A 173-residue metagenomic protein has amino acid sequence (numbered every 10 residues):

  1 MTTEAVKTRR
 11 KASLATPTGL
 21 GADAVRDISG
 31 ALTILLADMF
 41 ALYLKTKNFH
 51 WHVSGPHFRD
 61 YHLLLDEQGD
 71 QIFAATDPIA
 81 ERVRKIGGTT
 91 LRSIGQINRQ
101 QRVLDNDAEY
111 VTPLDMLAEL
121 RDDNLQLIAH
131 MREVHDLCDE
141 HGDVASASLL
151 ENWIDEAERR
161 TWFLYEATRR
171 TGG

Functional and structural regions predicted by a protein language model:
M1-T18: Acidic, low-complexity proline/glycine-rich segments
T2-T3, F58, D70, I94-N98 (+3 more regions): Long, contiguous binding/interaction regions
S13-L35, P113: Disorder-to-helix initiation segments
L20-D27, L42-E67, E133-A145: Helix-loop segments that flank and shape redox-cofactor active sites
I28-D38, L42, Q68, M116 (+2 more regions): Amphipathic alpha-helix face/heptad-repeat signature
V53, H57-Q96: Conserved alpha-helical segments that form or flank metal/cofactor-binding pockets of metalloenzymes
A75-A80, R160-T168: Amphipathic alpha-helical coiled-coil segments
E81, G95-N152: Acidic/histidine-rich alpha-helical segments that form the ligand environment of transition-metal centers
